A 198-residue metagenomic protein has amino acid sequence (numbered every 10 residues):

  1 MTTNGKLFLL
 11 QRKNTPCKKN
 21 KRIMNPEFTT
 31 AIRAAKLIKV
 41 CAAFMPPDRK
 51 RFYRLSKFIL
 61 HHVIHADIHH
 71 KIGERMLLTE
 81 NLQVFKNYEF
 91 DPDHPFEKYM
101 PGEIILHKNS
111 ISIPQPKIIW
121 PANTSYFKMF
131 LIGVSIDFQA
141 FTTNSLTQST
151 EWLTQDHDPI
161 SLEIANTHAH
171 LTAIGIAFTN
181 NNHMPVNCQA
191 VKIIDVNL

Functional and structural regions predicted by a protein language model:
M1-P95: Long, polar/Ser/Thr-enriched low-complexity segments that form simple helices or flexible linkers at protein ends
I64-N197: Charged linear interaction tracts used for macromolecular binding and regulation
